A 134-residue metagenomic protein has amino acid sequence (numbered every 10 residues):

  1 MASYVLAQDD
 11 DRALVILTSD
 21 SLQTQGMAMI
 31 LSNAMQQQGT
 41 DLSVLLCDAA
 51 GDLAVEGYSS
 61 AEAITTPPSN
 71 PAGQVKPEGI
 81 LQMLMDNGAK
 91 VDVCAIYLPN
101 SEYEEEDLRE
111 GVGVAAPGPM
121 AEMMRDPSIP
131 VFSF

Functional and structural regions predicted by a protein language model:
Y4-Q25, M29-F134: Secreted/extracellular ectodomain signature
